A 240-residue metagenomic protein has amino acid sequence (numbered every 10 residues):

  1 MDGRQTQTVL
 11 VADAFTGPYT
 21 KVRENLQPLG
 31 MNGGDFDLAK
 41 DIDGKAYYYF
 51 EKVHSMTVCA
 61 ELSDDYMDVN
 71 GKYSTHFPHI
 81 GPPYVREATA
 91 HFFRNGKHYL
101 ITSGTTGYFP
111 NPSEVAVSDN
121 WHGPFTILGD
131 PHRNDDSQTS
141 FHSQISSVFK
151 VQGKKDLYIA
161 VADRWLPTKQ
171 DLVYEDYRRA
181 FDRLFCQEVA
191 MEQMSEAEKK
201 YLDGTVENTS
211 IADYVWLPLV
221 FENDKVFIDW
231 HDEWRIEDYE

Functional and structural regions predicted by a protein language model:
M1-E240: Carbohydrate-active catalytic/glycan-binding domains of CAZyme proteins, especially the secreted or lumenal ectodomains
